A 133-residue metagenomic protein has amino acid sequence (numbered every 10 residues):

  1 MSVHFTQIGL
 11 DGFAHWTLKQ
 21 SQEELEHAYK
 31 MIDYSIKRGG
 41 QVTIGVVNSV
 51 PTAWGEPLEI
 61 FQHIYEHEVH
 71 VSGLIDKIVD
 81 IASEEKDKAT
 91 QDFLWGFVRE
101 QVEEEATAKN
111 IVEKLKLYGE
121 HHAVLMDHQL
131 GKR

Functional and structural regions predicted by a protein language model:
M1-R133: Iron-associated oxidoreductase/ferritin-like identity signal
